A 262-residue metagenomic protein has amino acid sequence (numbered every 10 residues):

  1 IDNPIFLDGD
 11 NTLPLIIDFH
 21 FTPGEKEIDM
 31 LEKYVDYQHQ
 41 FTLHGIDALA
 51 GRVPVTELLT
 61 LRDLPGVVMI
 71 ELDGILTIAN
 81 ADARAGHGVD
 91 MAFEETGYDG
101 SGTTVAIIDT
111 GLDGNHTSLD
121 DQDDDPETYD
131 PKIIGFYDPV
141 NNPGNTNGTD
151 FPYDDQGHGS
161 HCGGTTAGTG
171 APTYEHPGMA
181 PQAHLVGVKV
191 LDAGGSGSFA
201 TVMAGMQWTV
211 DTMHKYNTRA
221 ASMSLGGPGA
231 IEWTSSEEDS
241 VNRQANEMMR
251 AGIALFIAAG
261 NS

Functional and structural regions predicted by a protein language model:
I1-T96, T104-V105, T117, D124 (+1 more regions): Autoinhibitory N-terminal propeptides
I17-T22, R52-V53, L72-G74, A106-G111 (+5 more regions): Active-site-proximal beta-strand/loop segments in catalytic clefts of secreted hydrolases
P23-K26, T56, D99-S101, T169-T173 (+1 more regions): Substrate-binding/access-modulating region of protease and related hydrolase catalytic domains
A79, N142-G144, G229-E232: Short acidic/His/Gly/Ser-rich catalytic and metal-binding motifs that mark active-site loops of diverse hydrolases
H87-M91, S160, G164, A200-Q207 (+1 more regions): Short, contiguous clusters of charged residues that form electrostatic/catalytic patches at enzyme active sites, used
F93-Y137, N141-A200, H214-A220, M249-G252: Subtilisin-like serine protease catalytic core
